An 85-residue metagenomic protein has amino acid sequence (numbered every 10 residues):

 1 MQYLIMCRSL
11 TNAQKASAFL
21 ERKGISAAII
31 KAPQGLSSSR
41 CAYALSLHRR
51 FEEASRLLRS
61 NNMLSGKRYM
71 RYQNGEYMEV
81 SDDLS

Functional and structural regions predicted by a protein language model:
M1, L10-T11, S17, E21 (+1 more regions): Amphipathic, hydrophobic secondary-structure cores in small proteins
F51-S85: C-terminal structural segments of small proteins and small subunits
